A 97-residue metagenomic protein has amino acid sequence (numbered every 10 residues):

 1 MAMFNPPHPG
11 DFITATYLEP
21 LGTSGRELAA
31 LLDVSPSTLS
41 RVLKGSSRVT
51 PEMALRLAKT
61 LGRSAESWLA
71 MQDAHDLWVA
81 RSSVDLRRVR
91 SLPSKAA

Functional and structural regions predicted by a protein language model:
M1-T23, A70: A short, Lys/Arg-rich alpha-helix, primarily the initiator
P9, S64-A65: Hydrophobic side chains within well-formed alpha-helices
P20, L31, T60: Residues within the alpha-helical elements of helix-turn-helix
T23-R41: Short alpha-helical DNA-recognition segment
S35, S46, L61, Q72-H75: The DNA-recognition helices of helix-turn-helix-type DNA-binding domains
S46-K59: Short, basic-rich loop-to-helix N-cap that marks the start of a DNA-contacting helix
L69-A97: Short, charged recognition helix plus adjacent turn of helix-turn-helix-like nucleic-acid-binding domains
